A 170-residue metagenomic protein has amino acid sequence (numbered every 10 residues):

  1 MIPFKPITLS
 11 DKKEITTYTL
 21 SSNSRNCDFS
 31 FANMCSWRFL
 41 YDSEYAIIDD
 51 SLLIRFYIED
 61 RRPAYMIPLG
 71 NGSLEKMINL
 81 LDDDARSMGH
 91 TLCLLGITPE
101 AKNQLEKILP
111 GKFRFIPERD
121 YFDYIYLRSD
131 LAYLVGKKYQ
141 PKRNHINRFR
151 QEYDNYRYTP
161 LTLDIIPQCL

Functional and structural regions predicted by a protein language model:
M1-I7, D11: N-terminal basic, low-complexity leaders that serve as flexible interaction/assembly modules and, when applicable, as
S10-T17, D164-L170: A short, well-structured alpha-helix characteristic of acyl/acetyltransferase catalytic modules
T17, C27-E100: Conserved donor-binding loop and adjoining core beta-sheet/short helix segment in diverse acyl/aminoacyl transferases
Y18-S22, M88, E152: Structured helix-beta-strand junction loops
I78-N79, K107-K112: Short acidic (Asp/Glu) patches
H90-I108, R119-F122: Short, glycine/charge-rich beta-strand/loop segments that flank catalytic centers and engage negatively charged groups
P110-L170: Acyltransferase donor/substrate-recognition loop-hinge adjacent to the catalytic core
